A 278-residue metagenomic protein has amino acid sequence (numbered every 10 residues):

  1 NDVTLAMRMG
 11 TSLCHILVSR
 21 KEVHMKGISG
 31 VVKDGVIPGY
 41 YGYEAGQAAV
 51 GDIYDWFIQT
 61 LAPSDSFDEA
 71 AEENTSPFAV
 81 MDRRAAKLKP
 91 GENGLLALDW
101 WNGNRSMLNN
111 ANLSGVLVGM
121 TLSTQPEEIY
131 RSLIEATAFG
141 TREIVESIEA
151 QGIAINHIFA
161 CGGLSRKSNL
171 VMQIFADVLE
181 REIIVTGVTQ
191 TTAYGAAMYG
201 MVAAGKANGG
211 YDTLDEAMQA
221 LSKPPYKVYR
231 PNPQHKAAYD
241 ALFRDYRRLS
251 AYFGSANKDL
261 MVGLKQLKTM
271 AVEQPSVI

Functional and structural regions predicted by a protein language model:
N1-L17: Phosphate-binding/catalytic loop of phosphoryl-transfer enzymes
L17-I278: Glycine/Thr-rich phosphate-binding loops that ligate phosphate moieties of nucleotide and other phosphorylated ligands
